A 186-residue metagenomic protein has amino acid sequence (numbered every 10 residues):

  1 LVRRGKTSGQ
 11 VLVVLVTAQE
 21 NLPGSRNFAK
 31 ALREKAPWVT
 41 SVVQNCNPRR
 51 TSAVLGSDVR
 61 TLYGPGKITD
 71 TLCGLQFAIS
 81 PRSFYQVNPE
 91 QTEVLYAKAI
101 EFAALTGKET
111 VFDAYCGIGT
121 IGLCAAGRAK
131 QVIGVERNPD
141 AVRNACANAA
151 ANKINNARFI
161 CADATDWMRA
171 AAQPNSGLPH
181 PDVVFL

Functional and structural regions predicted by a protein language model:
L1-R3, T69: Short, surface-exposed charged micro-motifs
V2, G9-A18, Q76-S80: Short, aliphatic-rich beta-strand segments
G5-K6, F84: Small/flexible residues
K6-G9, W38: Short flexible coil/turn linkers enriched for glycine and charged/polar residues that connect secondary-structure
T17-E20, V87: A general boundary/transition motif marking the beginning of the first structured unit of a protein
G24-L186: Rossmann-like S-adenosyl-L-methionine
